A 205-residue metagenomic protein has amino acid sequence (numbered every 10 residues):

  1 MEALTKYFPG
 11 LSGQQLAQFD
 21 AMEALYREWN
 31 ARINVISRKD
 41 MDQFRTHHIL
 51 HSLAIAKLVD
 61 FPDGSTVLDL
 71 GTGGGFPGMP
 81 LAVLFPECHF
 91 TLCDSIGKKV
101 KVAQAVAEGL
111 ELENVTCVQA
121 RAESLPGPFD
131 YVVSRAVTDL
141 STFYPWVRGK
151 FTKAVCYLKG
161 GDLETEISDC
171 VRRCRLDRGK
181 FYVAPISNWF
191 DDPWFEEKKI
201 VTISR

Functional and structural regions predicted by a protein language model:
M1-D63, L68, K98-K101, A105-V115: Class I SAM-dependent transferase core
Y7, L16, L84, D169-R173: Alpha-helical structural signal in soluble globular domains
F19, I49-S52, G78, I167 (+1 more regions): A general structural signal for well-ordered alpha-helical segments in protein cores
Y26, L81, K159: Residue-level signal for inorganic ion chemistry
G71: Conserved glycine-centered beta->alpha loop in an early N-terminal alpha/beta scaffold
G74-E87: Conserved SAM-binding loop of SAM-dependent methyltransferases across substrates and taxa, primarily the Class I
E87-R205: S-adenosylmethionine
